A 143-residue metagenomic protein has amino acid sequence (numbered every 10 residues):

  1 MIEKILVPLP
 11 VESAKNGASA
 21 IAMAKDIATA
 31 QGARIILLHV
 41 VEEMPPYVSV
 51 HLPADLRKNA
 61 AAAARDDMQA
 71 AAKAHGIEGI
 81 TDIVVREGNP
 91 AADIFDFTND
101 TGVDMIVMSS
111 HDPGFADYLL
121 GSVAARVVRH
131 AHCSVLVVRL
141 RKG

Functional and structural regions predicted by a protein language model:
M1, K73-I106, P113, G143: Structural beta-alpha unit
M1-S19, M105, H130-G143: Intrinsically disordered or low-complexity boundary/linker segments at protein termini and domain junctions
I2-H51: Small/aliphatic-rich secondary-structure junction motif
H39, S109-H111, R139-L140: Short secondary-structure boundary segments
P53-L56, T101, A124-R126: Short, hinge-like loop/turn segments at secondary-structure boundaries
A54-D66: A short acidic, glycine-rich active-site loop that binds or catalyzes chemistry on phosphate/adenosine moieties
M105-R126: Glycine-rich, Arg-bearing micro-motifs that act as flexible, cationic patches
